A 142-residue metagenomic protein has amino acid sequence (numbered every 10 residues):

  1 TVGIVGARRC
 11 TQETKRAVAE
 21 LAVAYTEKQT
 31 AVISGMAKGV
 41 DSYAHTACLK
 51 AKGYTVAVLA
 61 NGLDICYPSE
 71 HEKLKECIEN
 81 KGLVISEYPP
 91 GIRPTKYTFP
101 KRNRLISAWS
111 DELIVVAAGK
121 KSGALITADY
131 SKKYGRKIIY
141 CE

Functional and structural regions predicted by a protein language model:
T1-E142: Glycine-biased, small-residue-rich flexible motifs in mid-sequence functional cores and linkers
